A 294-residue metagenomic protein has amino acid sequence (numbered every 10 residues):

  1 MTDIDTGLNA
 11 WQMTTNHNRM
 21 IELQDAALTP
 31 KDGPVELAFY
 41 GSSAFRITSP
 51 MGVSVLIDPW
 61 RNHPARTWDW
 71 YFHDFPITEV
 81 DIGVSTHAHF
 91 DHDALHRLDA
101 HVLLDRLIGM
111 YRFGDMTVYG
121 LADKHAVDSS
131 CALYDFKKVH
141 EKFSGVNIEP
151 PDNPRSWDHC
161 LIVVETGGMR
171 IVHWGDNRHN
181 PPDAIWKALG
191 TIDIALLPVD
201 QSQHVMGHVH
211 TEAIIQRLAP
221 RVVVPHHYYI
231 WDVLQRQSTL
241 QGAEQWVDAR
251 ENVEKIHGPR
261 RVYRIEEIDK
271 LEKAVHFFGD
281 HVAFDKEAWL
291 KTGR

Functional and structural regions predicted by a protein language model:
M1-M20: N-terminal non-globular leader segments, chiefly Sec-dependent signal peptides
H17-P34, Y40-V84, A88, H92-L103 (+3 more regions): Pre-active-site segment of Zn-dependent metallo-hydrolases
T29-V35, S49-V55, Y111-V118, V163-I171 (+2 more regions): Beta-strand-turn-beta hairpins that frame and shape the catalytic cleft of phosphate-ester-processing enzymes
T48, L95-K124, T211-I230, V247-E254: P-loop/Walker A phosphate-binding loop and immediately adjacent motor/lid segment at beta-alpha junctions
P59-R61, A88, D123-H125, G175-R178 (+3 more regions): Active-site metal-binding loops of divalent metal-dependent hydrolases
V80-A88, L196-P198, V222-H227: Short internal beta-strands
N147-L218, W231: Active-site-proximal loop/helix segments of hydrolase catalytic cores
R221-R294: Binuclear metal-ion centers of metallo-dependent hydrolases, dominated by the metallo-beta-lactamase
